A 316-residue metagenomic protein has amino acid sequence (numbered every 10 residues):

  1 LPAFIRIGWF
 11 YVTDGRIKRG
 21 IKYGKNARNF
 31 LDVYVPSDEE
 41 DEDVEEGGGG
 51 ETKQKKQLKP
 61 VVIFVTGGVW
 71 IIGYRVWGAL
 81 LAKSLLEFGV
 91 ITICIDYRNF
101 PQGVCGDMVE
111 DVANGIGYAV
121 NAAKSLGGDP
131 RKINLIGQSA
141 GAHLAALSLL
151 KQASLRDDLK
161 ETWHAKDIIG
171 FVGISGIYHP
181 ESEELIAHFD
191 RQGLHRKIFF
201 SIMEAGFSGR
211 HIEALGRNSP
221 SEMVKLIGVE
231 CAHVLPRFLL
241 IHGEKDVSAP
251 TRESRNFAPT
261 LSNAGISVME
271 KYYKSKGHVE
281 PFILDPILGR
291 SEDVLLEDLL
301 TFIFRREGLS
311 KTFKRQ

Functional and structural regions predicted by a protein language model:
L1-Q316: Alpha/beta-hydrolase superfamily serine-hydrolase fold, recognizing
